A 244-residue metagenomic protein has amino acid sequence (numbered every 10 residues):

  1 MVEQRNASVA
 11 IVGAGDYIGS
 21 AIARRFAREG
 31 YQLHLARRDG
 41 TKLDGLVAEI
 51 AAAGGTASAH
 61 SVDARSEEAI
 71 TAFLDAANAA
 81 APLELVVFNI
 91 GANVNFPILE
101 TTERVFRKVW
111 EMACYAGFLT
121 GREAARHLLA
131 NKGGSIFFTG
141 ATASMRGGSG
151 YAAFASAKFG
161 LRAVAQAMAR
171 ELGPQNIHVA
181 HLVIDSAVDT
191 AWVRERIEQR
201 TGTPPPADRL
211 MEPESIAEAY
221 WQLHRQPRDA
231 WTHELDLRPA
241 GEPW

Functional and structural regions predicted by a protein language model:
N6-A7, T56, P82-E84, L128-A141 (+1 more regions): Active-site loop of short-chain dehydrogenase/reductase
G15-D16: Conserved glycine-rich cofactor-binding loop
Y31-G45: Conserved glycine-rich Rossmann-like NAD(P)H-binding loop of the short-chain dehydrogenase/reductase
I50-E68: Rossmann-fold cofactor-recognition segment
P97-I98, V105-W110: Substrate-binding pocket helix/loop in short-chain dehydrogenase/reductase
S135-G160, A165-Q166, R170-G173, V188: Catalytic loop of short-chain dehydrogenase/reductase
P174-S186, R200-W244: C-terminal helical subdomain
